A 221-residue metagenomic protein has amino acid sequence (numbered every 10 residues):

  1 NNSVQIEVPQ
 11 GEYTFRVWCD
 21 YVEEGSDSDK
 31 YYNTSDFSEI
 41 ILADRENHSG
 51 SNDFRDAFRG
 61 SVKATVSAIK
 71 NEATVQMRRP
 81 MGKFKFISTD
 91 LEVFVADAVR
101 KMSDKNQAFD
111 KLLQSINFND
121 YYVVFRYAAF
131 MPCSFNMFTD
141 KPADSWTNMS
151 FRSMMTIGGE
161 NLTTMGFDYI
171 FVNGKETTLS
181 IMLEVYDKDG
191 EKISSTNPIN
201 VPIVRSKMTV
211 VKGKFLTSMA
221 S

Functional and structural regions predicted by a protein language model:
N1-D29, A96-K207: Tryptophan-paired
N1-K83, I87-V93: Short, low-hydrophobicity acidic/polar segments
I41-L42, H48-K63, F151-M154, T164-K175 (+1 more regions): Generic preference for hydrophobic/aromatic residues in regular secondary structure cores
I203-S221: Hydrophobic, glycine-enriched assembly/anchoring segments
